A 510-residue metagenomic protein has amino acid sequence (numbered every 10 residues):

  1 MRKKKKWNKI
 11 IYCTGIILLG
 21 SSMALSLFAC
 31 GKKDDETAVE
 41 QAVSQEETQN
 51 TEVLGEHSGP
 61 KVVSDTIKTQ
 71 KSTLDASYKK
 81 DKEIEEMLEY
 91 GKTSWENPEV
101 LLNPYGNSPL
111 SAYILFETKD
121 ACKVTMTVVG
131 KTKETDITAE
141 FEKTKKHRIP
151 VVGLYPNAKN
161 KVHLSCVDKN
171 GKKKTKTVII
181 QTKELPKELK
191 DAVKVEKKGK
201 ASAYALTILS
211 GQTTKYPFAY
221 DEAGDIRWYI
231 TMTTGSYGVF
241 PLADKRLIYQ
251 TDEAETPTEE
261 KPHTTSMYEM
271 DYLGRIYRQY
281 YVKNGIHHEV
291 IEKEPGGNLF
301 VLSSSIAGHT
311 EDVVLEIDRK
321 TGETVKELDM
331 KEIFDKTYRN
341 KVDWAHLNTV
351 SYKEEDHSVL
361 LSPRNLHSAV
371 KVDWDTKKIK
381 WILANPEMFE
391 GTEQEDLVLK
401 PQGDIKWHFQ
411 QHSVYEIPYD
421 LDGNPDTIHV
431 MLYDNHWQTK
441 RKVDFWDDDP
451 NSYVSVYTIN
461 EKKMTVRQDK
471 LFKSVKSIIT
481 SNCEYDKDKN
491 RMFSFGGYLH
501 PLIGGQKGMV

Functional and structural regions predicted by a protein language model:
M1-T14: Bacterial Sec-dependent N-terminal signal peptides
I17-M23: Core hydrophobic alpha-helical transmembrane segments of single-pass membrane proteins
S26-A29: C-terminal motif of bacterial Sec signal peptides marking the signal peptidase cleavage site
D34-W95: N-terminal, intrinsically disordered, polar/charged segments of Gram-positive cell-envelope systems that serve as
P60, S64-A76, T93-V128, H147-R148 (+2 more regions): Histidine-/acidic-rich catalytic cores in large beta-rich domains
L101-P104, K133-F141: Low-complexity "stalk/linker" and mucin-like segments enriched in Ser/Thr/Pro/Ala/Gly
E142-P150: Aromatic sugar-binding surface patches on proteins that engage polysaccharides or sugar-phosphate polymers
V151-P156: Short, flexible loop/turn segments at beta-strand junctions in immunoglobulin-like and fibronectin type III
